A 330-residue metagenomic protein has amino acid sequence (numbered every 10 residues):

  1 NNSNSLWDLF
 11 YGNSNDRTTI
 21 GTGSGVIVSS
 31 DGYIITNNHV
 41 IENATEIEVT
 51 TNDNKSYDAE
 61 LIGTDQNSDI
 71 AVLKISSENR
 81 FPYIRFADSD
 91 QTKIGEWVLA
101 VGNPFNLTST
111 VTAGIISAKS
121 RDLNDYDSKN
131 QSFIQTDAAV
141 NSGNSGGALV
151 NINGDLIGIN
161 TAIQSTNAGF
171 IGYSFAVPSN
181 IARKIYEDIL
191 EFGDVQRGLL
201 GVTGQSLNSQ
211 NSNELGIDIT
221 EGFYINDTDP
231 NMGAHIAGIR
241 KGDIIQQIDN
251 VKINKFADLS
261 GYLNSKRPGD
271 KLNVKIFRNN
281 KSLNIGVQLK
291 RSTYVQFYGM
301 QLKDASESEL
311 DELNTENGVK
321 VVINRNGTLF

Functional and structural regions predicted by a protein language model:
N1-K241, Q247-S308: Serine-dependent protease modules
Q301-F330: C-terminal accessory/binding modules appended to enzymatic or scaffolding proteins
